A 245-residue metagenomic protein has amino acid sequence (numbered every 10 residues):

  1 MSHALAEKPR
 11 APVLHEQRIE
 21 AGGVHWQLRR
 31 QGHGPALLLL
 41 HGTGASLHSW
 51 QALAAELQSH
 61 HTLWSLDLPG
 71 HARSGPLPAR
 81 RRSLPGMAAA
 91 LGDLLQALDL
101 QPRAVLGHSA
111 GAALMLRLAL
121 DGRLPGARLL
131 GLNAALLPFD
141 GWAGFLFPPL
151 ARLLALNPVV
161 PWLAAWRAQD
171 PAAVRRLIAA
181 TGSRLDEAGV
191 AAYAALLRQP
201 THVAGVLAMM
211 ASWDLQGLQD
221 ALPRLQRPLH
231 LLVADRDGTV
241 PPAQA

Functional and structural regions predicted by a protein language model:
I19-R29, W64-A110: Active-site loop/oxyanion-hole signature of alpha/beta-hydrolase fold enzymes
V24-P76: Conserved HGGG/HGGXW glycine-rich cap/lid loop of the alpha/beta-hydrolase fold
H41-T43, R103, G107-A112, A234: Conserved alpha/beta-hydrolase "nucleophile elbow" surrounding the catalytic nucleophile
L114-L118: Hydrolases whose catalytic domains are alpha/beta-hydrolase-1, hotdog thioesterase, or metallo-beta-lactamase-like
L120, G126-V160: Flexible "cap/lid" loop of the alpha/beta hydrolase fold
L137-F145, W162-R224: Conserved alpha/beta-hydrolase catalytic His-Asp/Glu region
L225, L231-V233, D237: Short beta-strand/loop motif that positions the catalytic acidic residue of the alpha/beta-hydrolase fold
G238-Q244: Conserved alpha/beta-hydrolase "acid-adjacent" motif
